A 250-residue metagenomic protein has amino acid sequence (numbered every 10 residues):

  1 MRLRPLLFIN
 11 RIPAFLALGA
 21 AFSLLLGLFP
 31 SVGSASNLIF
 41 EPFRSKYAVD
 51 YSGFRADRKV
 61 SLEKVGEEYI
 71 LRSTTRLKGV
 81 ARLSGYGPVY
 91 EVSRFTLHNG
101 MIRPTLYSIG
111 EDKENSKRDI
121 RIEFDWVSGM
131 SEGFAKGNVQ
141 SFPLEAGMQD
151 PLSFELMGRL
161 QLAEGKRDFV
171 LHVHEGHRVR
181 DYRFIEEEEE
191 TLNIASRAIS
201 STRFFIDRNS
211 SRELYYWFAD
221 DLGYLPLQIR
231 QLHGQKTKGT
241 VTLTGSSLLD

Functional and structural regions predicted by a protein language model:
M1-R11: N-terminal secretory signal peptides that target proteins for export/translocation
R11-A14, D220: Hydrophobic residues within membrane-embedded alpha helices
L16, Q161-L162: Short beta-strand/loop turn elements enriched in aromatics
L16-L28: Bacterial N-terminal signal peptides
S31-A35: Sec/Tat signal peptide C-region and signal peptidase I cleavage site
S36-W126, L162-D250: Acidic, serine/threonine-rich low-complexity disordered tracts
K113-L156: Hydrophobic, well-structured mid-protein blocks that either form specific transmembrane helices
